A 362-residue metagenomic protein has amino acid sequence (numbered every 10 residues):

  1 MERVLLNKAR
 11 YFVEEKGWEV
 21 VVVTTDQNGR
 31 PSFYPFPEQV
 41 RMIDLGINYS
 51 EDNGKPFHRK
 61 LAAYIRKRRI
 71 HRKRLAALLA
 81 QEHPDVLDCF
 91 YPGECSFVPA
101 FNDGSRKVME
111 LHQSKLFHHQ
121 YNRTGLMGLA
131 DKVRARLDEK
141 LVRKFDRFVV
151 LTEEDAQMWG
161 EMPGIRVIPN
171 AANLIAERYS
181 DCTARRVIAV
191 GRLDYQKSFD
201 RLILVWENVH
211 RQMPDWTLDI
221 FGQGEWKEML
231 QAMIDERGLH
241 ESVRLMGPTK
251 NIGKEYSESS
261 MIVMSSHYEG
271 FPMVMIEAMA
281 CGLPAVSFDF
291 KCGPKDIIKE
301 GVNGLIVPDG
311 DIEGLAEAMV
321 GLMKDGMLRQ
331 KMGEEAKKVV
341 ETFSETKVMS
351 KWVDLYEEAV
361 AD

Functional and structural regions predicted by a protein language model:
E2-N7, R185, A189-R211, L218 (+2 more regions): A conserved mid-protein helix/loop that constitutes part of the nucleotide-sugar donor-binding site
Y11, K16-A62, M158: N-terminal strand-loop element at the rim of the active site of nucleotide-sugar-dependent glycosyltransferases
K73-A77, G128-F148: Membrane-proximal helix-turn-helix segments that form the acceptor-binding/catalytic region of lipid-linked
C89-E94, L111: Short His-centered aromatic/hydrophobic patch
E154, A171: Carbohydrate-associated surface elements
P248, H267: Aromatic "clamp/platform" in nucleotide-sugar-dependent glycosyltransferases that forms part of the donor/acceptor
P284-F288: Short hydrophobic beta-strand element within catalytic cores of glycosyltransferases and related nucleotide-activated
K299-G301, L305-I312, G321-G326, E341: Conserved acidic donor-binding segment of nucleotide-sugar-dependent glycosyltransferases
